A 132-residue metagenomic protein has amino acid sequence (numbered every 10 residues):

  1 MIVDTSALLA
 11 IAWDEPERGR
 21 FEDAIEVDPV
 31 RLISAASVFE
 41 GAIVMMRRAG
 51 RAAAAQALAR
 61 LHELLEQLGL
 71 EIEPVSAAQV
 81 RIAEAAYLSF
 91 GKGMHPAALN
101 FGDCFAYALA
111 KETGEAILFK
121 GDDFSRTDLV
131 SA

Functional and structural regions predicted by a protein language model:
M1-S37, R47-E63: Short, well-structured N-terminal submotif of metal-dependent ribonuclease cores
A7-L8, S37-V38, Q79, A106 (+1 more regions): Alpha-helix capping/helix-boundary segments
I25, E66, K111: Anion (oxyanion) recognition and catalysis
V27-R31, L68-E71, E115: Short active-site oxyanion
E71-A116: Active-site neighborhoods of divalent-metal-dependent phosphate/nucleic-acid chemistry enzymes
Y107-A132: Acidic, PIN/NYN-like endoribonuclease modules and their adjacent C-terminal/linker elements
